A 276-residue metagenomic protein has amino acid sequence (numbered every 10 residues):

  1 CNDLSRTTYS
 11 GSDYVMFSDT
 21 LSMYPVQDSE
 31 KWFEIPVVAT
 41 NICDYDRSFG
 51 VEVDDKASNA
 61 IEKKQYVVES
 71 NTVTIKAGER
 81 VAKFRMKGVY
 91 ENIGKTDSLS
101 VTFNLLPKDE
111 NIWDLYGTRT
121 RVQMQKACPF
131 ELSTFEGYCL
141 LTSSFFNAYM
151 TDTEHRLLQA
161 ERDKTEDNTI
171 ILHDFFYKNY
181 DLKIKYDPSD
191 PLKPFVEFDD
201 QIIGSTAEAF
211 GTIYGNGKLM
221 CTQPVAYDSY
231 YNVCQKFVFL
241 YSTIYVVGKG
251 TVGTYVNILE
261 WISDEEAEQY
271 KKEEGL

Functional and structural regions predicted by a protein language model:
C1-K83, V89-S144, A267-L276: Acidic/polar, low-complexity intrinsically disordered N-terminal segments immediately downstream of a Sec signal
E34-P36, K83-K87, S100-T102, T169-H173 (+2 more regions): Ordered hydrophobic segments in well-structured contexts
K87, D109-N111, L157-D163: A generic structural signal for ordered secondary structure
A127-L276: Ser/Thr/Gly/Pro-rich, low-complexity flexible regions
